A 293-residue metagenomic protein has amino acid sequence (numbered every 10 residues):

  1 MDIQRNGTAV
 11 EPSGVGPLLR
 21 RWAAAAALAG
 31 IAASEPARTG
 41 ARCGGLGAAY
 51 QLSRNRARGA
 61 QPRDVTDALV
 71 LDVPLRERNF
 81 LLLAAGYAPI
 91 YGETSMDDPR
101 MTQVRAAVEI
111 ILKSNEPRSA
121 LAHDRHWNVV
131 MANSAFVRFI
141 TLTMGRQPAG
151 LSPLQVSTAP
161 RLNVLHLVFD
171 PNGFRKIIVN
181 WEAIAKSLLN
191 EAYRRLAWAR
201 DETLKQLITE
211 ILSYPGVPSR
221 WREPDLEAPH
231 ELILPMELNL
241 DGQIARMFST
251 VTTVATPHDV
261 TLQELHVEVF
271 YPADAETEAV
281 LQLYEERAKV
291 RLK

Functional and structural regions predicted by a protein language model:
M1-E35: A short, Lys/Arg-rich alpha-helix, primarily the initiator
I3-T8, Q61-M101: Short amphipathic recognition helices of helix-turn-helix/homeodomain-type DNA-binding modules
W22, L52-S53, A84: Residues in the recognition helix of alpha-helical DNA-binding motifs
W22-A25, A88, T143: A short secondary-structure junction motif
A27-Q51: Short alpha-helical DNA-recognition segment
R42-G59, T66-A68: Recognition helix of helix-turn-helix/homeodomain-like DNA-binding domains that insert into the DNA major groove
R100-M101, A106-H123, V130-K293: Hydrophobic protein-protein interaction segments
